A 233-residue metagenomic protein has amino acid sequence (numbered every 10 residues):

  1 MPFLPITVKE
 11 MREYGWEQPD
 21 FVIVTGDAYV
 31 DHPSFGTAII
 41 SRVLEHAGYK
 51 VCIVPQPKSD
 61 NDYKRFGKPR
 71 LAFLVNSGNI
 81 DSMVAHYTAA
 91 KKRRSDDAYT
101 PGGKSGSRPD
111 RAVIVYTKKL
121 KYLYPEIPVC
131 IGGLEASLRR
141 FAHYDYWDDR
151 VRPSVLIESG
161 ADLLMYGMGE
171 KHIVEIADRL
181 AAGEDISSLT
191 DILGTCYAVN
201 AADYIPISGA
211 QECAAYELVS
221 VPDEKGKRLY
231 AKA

Functional and structural regions predicted by a protein language model:
M1-G15: Short N-terminal or domain-adjacent regulatory/targeting segments
K9-R12, I23-D27: Long, low-complexity, serine/threonine- and charged-residue-rich intrinsically disordered N-terminal tails that act as
R12, A38-V43, T117-L120: Histidine-anchored nucleotide/phosphate-binding helix
G15-Q18, V151: Active-site-adjacent bridging/hinge elements
P19-T25, H32-R70: Nucleic acid-processing catalytic cores of prokaryotic defense/repair systems
V30-D31, V174: Loop/helix-junction capping segments adjacent to catalytic residues or to phosphate/diphosphate-binding pockets
G36, P55-A233: Glycine-rich beta-alpha loop elements in corrinoid/cobalamin-binding modules across cobalamin-dependent enzymes
